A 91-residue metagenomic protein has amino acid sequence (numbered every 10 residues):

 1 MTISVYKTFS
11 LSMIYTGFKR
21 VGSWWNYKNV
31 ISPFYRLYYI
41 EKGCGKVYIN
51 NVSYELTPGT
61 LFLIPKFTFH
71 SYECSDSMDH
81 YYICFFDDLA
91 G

Functional and structural regions predicted by a protein language model:
M1-E55, C74-S77, A90: Generic protein-terminus/edge-of-domain signal
Y35, T60, Y81: Residue-level detector of short, conserved catalytic/binding motifs and their immediate flanks
G43-G45, G59, F67: Glycine-centered flexibility sites
N51-P65: Short acidic-glycine-tyrosine-enriched beta hairpin
K66-A90: Ligand-binding loop in jelly-roll beta-barrel domains
